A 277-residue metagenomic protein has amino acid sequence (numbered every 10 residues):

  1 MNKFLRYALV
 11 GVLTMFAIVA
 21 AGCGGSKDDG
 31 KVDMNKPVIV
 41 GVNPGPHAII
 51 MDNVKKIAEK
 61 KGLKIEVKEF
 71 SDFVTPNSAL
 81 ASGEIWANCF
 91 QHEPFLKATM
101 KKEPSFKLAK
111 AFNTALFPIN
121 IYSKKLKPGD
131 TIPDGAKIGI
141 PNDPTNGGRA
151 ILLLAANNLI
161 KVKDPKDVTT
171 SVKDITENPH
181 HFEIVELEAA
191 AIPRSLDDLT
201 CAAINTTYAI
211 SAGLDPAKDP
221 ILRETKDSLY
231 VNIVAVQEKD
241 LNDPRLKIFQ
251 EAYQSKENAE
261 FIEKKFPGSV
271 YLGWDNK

Functional and structural regions predicted by a protein language model:
M1-P37, K277: Short, low-complexity disordered leader/linker segments with a strong preference for bacterial N-terminal type II
V32-G45, L63-E69, K137-I138: Short, well-ordered beta-strand elements
P44-K68, T75: Short, polar/charged alpha-helical segment
V67-S78, K166-R194: Short helix-initiation/N-cap motifs at beta->coil->alpha
A98-A111, K124-K127, D198, A203 (+1 more regions): Ligand-binding "clamshell"
L108-I160, A259: A conserved helix-loop-strand patch within extracytoplasmic ligand-binding domains of the periplasmic binding
P118-G129, V231-D243: A bilobed periplasmic-binding-protein/Venus flytrap-type ligand-binding module shared by bacterial periplasmic
N146-A155, Y253-W274: Periplasmic-binding protein-like
